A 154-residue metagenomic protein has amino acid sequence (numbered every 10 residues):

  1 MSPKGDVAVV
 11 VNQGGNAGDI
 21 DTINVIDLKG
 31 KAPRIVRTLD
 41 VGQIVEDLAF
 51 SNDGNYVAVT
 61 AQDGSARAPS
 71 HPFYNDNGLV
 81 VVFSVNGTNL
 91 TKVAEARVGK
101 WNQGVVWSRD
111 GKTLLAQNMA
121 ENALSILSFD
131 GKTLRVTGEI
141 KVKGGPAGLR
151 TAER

Functional and structural regions predicted by a protein language model:
M1-R154: Predominantly soluble domains enriched in secretory-pathway, periplasmic, or organellar proteins
